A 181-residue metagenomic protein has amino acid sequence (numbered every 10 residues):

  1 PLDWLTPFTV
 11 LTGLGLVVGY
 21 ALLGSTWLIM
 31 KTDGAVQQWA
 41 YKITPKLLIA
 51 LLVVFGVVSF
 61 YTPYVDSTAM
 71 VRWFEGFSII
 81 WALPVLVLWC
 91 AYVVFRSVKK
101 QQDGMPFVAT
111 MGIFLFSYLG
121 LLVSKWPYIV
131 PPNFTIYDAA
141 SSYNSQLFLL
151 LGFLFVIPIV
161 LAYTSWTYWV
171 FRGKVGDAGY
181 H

Functional and structural regions predicted by a protein language model:
P1-P106: Long, contiguous internal "core" modules enriched in hydrophobic/ aromatic residues
L23, K125, T167: Divalent metal-coordination and catalytic microenvironments
T32-I49, L119, V123, R172-H181: Cytoplasmic juxtamembrane regions at transmembrane-helix boundaries
V54-Y64, F116-N133: Hydrophobic alpha-helical transmembrane segments in multi-pass integral membrane proteins
R96-Q101, Y163-D177: Membrane-interface capping segments at transmembrane-helix boundaries
F107-L115: Central hydrophobic cores of alpha-helical transmembrane segments in multi-pass integral membrane proteins
Y118, L154-A162: Hydrophobic transmembrane alpha-helical segments of multi-pass transport and channel proteins
V130-L149: Short, membrane-exposed interhelical loops at transmembrane-helix boundaries
